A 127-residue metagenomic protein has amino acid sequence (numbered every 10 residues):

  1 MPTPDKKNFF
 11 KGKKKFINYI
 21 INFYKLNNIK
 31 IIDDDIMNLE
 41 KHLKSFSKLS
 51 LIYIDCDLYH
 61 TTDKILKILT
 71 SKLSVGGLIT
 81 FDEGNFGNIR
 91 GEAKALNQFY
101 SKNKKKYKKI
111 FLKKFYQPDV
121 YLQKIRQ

Functional and structural regions predicted by a protein language model:
M1-Q127: S-adenosylmethionine/decaboxylated-SAM
